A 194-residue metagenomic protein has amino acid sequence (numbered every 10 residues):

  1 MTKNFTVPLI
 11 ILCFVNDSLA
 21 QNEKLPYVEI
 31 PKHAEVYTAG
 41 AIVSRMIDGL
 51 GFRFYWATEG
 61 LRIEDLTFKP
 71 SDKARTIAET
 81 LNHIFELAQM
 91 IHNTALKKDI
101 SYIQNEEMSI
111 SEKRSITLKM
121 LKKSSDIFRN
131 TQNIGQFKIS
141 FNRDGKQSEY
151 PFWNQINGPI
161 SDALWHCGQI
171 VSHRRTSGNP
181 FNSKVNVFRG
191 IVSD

Functional and structural regions predicted by a protein language model:
M1-P26: Bacterial Sec-dependent N-terminal signal peptides
N22-L25, P31-K32, S44-D48, Y55 (+2 more regions): Short, contiguous alpha-helical
A34, A39-I42: Terminal, regulation- and interaction-focused segments at domain boundaries
R53, A57-T58, K123, I127: Well-ordered alpha-helical scaffold segments within catalytic/enzyme domains
T58, R62-D65, I91-I100, F128-Q136: Membrane-helix exit/interface motif
G60, H83-E86, K119: Residues within well-ordered alpha-helical secondary structure of globular protein domains
E106: A short, structured active-site edge motif that brings together acidic residues
S109-C167: Acidic/histidine-rich alpha-helical segments that form the ligand environment of transition-metal centers
